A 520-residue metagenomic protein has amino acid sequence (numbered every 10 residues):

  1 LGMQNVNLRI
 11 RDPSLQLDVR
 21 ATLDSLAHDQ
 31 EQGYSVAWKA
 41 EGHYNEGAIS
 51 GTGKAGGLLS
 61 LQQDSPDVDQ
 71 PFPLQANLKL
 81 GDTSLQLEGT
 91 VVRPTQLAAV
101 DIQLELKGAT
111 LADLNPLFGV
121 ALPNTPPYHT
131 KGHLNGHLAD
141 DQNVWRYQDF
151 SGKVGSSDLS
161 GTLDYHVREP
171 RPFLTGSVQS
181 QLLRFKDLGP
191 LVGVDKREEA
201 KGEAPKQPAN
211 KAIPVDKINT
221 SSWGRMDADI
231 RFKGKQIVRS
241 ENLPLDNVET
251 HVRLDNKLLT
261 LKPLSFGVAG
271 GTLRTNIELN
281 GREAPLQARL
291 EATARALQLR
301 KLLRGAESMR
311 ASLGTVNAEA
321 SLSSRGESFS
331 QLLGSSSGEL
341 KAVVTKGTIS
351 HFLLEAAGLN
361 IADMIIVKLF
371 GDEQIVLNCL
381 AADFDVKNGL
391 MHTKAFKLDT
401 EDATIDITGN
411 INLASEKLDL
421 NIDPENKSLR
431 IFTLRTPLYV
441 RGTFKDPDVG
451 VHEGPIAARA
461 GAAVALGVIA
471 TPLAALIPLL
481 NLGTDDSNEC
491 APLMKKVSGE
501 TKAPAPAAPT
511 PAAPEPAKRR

Functional and structural regions predicted by a protein language model:
G2, N7-R9, S14-D158, E169-R197 (+5 more regions): Small-residue helix/turn framework positions
K196-A212, A465-R520: Compositionally biased, proline/threonine/alanine/serine-rich low-complexity intrinsically disordered stretches
E203-D227: N-terminal leader/targeting segments and the immediate start of mature chains
